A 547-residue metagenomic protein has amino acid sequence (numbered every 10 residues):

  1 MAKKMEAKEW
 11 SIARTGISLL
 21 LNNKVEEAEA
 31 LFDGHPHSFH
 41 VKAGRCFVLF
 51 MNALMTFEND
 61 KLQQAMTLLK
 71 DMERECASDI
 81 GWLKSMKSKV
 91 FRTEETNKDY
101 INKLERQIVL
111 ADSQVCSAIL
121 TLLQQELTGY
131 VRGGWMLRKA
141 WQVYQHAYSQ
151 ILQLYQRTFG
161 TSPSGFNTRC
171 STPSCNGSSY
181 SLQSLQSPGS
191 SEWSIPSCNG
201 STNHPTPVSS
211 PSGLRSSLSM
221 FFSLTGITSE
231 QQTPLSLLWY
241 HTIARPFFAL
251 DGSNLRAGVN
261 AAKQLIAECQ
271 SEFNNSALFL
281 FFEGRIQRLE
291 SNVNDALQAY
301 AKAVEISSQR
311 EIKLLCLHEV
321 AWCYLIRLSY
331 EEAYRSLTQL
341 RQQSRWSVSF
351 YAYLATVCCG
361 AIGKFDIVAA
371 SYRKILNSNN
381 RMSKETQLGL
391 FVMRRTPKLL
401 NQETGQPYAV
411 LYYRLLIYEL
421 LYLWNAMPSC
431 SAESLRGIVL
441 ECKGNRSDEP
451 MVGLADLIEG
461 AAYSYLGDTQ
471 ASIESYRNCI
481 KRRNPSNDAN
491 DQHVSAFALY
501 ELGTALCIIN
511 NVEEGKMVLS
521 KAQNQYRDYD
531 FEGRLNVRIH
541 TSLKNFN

Functional and structural regions predicted by a protein language model:
M5-S11, E230-Q232, F273-L280, R310-L317 (+4 more regions): Generic helix N-cap/helix-start motif at coil->alpha-helix transitions
M5-W10, L19-N22, V48-P196, G200-S229 (+13 more regions): Short coil/linker segments at helix-helix boundaries
A7-S18, G44-M51, N102, V109 (+12 more regions): "A position-specific structural signal for the A-helix of alpha-solenoid helical repeats
W10-E27, L420-G437, A455-D468: Alpha-helical segment of the N-proximal tetratricopeptide repeat
F39-G44, C76-L83, Y155-Q156, S229-Q232 (+6 more regions): Boundary/linker segments of alpha-helical solenoid repeat arrays
L255, T386-P450: Extended repeat-based solenoid scaffolds, especially LRR ectodomains and other repeat-derived architectures
R483, H493-N547: C-terminal interaction modules of eukaryotic adaptor/scaffold proteins
